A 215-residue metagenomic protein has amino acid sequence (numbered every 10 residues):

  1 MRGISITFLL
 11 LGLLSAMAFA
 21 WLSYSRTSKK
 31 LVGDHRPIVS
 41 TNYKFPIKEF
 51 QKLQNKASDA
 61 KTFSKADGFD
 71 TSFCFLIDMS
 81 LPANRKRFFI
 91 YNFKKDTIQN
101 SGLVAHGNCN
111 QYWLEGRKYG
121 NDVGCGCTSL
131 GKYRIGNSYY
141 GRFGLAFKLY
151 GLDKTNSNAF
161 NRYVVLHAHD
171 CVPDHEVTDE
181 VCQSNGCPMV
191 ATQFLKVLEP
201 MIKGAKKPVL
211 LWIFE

Functional and structural regions predicted by a protein language model:
M1-L13: N-terminal Sec-pathway targeting helices
L13-S23: Hydrophobic alpha-helical membrane-insertion segments, chiefly the h-region of N-terminal signal peptides
S23-N185, Q193-K203, V209: Cell wall/extracellular polymer interaction/catalysis modules
V190: A conserved hydrophobic position in a structured secondary element of the catalytic/binding core that shapes
P208-E215: Low-complexity, Gly/Ser/Thr/Pro-rich intrinsically disordered linker/tail segments
